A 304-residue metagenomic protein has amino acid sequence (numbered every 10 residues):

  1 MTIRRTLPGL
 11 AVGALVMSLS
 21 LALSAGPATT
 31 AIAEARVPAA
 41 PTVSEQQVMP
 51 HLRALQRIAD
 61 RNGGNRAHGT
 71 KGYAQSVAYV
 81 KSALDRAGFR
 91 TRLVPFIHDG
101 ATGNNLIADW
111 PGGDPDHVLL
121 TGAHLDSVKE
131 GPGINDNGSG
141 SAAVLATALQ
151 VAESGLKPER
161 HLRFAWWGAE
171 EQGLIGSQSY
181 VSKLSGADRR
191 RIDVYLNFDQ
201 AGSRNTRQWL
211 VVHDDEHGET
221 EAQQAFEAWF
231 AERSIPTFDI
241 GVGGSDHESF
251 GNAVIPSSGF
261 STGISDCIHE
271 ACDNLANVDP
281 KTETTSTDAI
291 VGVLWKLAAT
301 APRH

Functional and structural regions predicted by a protein language model:
M1-A33: Secretory targeting and sorting signals
E34-K71, D126, L196, Q200-S203 (+1 more regions): N-terminal capping segment at the start of a domain
R36-V43, R61-G72, R90, P95-I97 (+6 more regions): Second-shell loop/turn segments in exported
P38, Q47-P50, A54, K71-T91 (+9 more regions): Extracytoplasmic/secreted proteins, especially bacterial periplasmic and envelope-associated proteins
R53, R57-P111: A non-catalytic alpha/beta surface segment that caps or lines the substrate-entry region of metallo-dependent hydrolase
T121, L125-L174, I290: Alpha-helical metal-binding/catalytic segments enriched in His/Glu/Asp
W167-S265: Metal-dependent peptidase/peptidase-like ectodomains
D266-H304: His/Asp/Glu-rich mid-to-C-terminal helical/loop segments that flank catalytic regions of hydrolases
